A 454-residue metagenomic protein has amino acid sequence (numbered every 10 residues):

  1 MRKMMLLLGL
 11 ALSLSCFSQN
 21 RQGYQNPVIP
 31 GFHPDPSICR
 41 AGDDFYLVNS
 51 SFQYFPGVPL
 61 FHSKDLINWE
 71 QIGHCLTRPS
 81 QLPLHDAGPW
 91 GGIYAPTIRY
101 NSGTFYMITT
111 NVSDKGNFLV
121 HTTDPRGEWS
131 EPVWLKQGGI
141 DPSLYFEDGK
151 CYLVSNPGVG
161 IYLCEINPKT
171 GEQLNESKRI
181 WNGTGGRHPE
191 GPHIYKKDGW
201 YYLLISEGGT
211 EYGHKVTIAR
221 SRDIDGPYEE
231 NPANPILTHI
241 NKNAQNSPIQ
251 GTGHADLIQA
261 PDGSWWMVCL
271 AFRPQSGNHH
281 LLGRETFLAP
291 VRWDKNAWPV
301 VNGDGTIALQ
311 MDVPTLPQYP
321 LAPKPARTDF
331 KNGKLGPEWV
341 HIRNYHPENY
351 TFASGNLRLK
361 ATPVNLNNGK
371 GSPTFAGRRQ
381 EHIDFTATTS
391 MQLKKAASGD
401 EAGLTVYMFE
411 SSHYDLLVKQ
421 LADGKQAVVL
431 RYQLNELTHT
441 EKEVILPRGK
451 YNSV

Functional and structural regions predicted by a protein language model:
M1-R21: Bacterial Sec-dependent N-terminal signal peptides
F17-V454: Carbohydrate-active catalytic/glycan-binding domains of CAZyme proteins, especially the secreted or lumenal ectodomains
